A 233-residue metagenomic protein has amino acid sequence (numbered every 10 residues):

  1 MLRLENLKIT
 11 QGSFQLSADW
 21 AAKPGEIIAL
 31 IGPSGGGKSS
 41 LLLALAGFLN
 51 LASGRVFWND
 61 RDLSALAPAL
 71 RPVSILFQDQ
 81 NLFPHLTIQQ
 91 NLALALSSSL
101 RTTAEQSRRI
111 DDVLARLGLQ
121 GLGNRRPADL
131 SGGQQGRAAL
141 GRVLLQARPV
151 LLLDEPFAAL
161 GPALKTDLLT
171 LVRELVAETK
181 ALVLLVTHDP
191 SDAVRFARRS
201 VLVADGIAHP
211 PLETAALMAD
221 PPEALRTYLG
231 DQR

Functional and structural regions predicted by a protein language model:
D62-F77, S98, T103, L217-P221: ABC ATPase NBD coupling module
L86-A95: Short coil-to-helix segment of the ABC ATPase nucleotide-binding domain corresponding to the Q-loop/switch region
A104-L122, R173-E174: Conserved ABC ATPase "signature" region
R126-L130, Q134: Conserved ABC ATPase signature
L145-P149: A short, proline-enriched helix->beta-strand linker immediately N-terminal to the Walker B motif in ABC-type P-loop
L151-E155: Catalytic Walker B motif of ABC-type/P-loop ATPase nucleotide-binding domains
T214-R233: C-terminal boundary and immediately downstream tail of ABC-type ATPase nucleotide-binding domains
